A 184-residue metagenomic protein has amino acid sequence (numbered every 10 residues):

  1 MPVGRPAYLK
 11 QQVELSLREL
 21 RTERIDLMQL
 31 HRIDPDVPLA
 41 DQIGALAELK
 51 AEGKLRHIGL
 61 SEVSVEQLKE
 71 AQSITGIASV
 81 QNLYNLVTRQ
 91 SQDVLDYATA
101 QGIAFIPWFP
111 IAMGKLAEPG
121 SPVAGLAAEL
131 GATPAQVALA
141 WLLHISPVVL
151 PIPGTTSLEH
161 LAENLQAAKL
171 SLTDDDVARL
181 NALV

Functional and structural regions predicted by a protein language model:
M1-G4, H31: Structural motif corresponding to the early beta-alpha repeats
G4-L20, S64-E70: Short, acidic/polar
L9, D26-M28, L39, A78: Intrinsic low-complexity/disordered segments
L17-P35: Active-site groove signature of glycoside hydrolases
I33-V184: Beta/alpha (TIM)-barrel catalytic core signal, keyed to glycine-rich beta->alpha loops juxtaposed to Asp/Glu that bind
